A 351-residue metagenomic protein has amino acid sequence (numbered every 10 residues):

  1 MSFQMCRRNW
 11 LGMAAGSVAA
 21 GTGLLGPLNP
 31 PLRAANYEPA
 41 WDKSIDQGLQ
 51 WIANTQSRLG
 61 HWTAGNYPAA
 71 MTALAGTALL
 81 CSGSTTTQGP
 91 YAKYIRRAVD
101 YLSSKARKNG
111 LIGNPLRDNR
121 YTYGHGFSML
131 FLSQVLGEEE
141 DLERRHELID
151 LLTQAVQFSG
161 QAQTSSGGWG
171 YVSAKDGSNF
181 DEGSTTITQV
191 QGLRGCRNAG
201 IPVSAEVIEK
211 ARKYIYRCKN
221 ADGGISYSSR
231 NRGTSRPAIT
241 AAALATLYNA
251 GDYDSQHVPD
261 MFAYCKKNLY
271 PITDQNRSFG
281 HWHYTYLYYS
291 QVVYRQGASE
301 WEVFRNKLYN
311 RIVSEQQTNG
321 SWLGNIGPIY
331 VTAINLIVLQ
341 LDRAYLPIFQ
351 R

Functional and structural regions predicted by a protein language model:
M1-V18: N-terminal secretory signal peptides and thylakoid transit peptides that target proteins across membranes
F3, L25-Q56: C-terminal segment of N-terminal export signals and the immediately downstream linker at the start of the mature
A34-Q47, H61-Y94, R107-E209, R217-K307 (+1 more regions): An alpha-helical repeat/solenoid feature that recognizes helix-turn-helix modules
Q56-G60, L102-A106: A non-catalytic alpha/beta surface segment that caps or lines the substrate-entry region of metallo-dependent hydrolase
A92, V99-L102: Active-site-surrounding "flap" and adjacent substrate/cofactor-binding loops of secreted or lumenal enzymes, prototyped
V313-Q317, L323: Predominantly the C-terminal beta-signal and adjacent terminal strand-loop region of outer-membrane beta-barrel
